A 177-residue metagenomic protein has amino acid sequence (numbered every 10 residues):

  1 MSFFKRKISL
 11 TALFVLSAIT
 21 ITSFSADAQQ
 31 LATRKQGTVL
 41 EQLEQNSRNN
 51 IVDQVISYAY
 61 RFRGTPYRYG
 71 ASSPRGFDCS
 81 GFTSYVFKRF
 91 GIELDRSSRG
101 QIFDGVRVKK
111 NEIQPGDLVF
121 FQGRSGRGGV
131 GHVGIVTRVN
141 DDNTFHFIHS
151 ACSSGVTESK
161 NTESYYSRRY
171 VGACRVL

Functional and structural regions predicted by a protein language model:
S2-K5, S25-T33, E41-E44, V130-L177: Aromatic- and glycine-rich peptidoglycan recognition patches
A12-T20: Bacterial N-terminal signal peptides
K35-A59: N-terminal hydrophobic or amphipathic helices/low-complexity stretches enriched in small/hydrophobic/Pro/Gly
V52-Y60, S80-F87, I113, F145 (+1 more regions): Extracytoplasmic/secreted envelope proteins and their assembly/folding machinery, especially bacterial periplasmic
T65-P115: Catalytic cysteine-centered active-site loop
